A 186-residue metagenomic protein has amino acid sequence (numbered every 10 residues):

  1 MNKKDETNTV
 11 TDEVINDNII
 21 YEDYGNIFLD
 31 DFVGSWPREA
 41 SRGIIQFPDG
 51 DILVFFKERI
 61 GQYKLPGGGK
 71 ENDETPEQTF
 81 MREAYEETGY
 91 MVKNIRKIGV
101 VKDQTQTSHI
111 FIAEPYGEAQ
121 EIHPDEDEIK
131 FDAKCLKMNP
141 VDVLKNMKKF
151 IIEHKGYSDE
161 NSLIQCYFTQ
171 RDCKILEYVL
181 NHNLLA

Functional and structural regions predicted by a protein language model:
N2-R42, P48: Acidic, metal-coordinating catalytic segment for phosphate/diphosphate chemistry, firing primarily on the Nudix
P37, N72, P76, F168 (+1 more regions): Hydrophobic (often cysteine-bearing) scaffold residues that line and stabilize catalytic clefts of nucleotide/cofactor
R38-A40, I60, L65, Q106-S108: Short connector loops at helix/strand junctions that flank enzyme active sites, especially segments positioning acidic
E39-S41, G50, S108-H109, F131: Change "...and in nucleic-acid phosphodiester-cleaving endonucleases..." to "...and in nucleic-acid processing enzymes
I45-P48, A113-P115: Active-site beta-strand termini and strand-to-loop segments that position acidic
F47-E86: Conserved Nudix-box catalytic region and its N-terminal flanking loop in Nudix hydrolases and closely related
G61-Q62, E128-A186: Nudix hydrolase/Nudix homology domain
K70-K93, V101-K155: Unchanged
